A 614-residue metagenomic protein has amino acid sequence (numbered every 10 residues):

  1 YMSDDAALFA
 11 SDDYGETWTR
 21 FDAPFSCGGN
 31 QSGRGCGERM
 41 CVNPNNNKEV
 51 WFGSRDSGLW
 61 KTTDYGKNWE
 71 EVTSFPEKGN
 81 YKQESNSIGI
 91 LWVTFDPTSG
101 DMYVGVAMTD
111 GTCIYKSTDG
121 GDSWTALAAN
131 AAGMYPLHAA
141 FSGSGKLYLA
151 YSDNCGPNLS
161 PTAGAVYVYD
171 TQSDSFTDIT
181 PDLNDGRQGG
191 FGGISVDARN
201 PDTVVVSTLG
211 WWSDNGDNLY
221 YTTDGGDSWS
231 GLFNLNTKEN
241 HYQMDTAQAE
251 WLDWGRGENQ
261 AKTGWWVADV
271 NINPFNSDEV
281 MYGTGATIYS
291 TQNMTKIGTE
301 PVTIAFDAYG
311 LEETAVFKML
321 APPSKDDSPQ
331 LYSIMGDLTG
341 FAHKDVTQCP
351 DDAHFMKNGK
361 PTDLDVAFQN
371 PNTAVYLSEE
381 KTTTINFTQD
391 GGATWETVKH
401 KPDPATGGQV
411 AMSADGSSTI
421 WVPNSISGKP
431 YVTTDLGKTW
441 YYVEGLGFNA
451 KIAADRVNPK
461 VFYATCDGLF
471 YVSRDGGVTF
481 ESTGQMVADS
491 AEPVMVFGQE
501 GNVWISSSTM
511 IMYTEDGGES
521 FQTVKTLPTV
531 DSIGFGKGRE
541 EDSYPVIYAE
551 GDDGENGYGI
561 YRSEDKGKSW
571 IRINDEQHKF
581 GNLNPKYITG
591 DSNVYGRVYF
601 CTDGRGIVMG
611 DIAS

Functional and structural regions predicted by a protein language model:
S11-D12, P44, T62-T63, S117-T118 (+13 more regions): Conserved Ser/Thr-centered positions that define the repeating blades of beta-propeller domains
A23-Q31, S74-Q83, T180-G186, L232-A261 (+2 more regions): Surface-exposed loop and turn segments in beta-propeller and other repeat-based domains that flank or scaffold
R34-R39, S85-W92, P136-L137, Q188-S195 (+4 more regions): Signature of short aromatic-glycine-proline-rich micro-motifs recurring in repeat-based ectodomains
P44-N46, F95-S99, F141-S144, A198-P201 (+8 more regions): Residue-level detector of Asp-centered blade-edge/turn motifs that repeat once per structural unit in beta-propeller
S57-G58, M108-G111, N154-N158, G210-D214 (+8 more regions): Short glycine/acidic-enriched loop and turn motifs that connect beta-strands
G186, Y242, F306-M319, N358-T362 (+3 more regions): Conserved blade-ending motifs and adjacent loop-strand segments that build the rim/top face of beta-propeller domains
W266-E279, G283-A286, G498, N502 (+2 more regions): Loop/turn-rich, solvent-exposed surfaces of beta-rich toroidal or solenoidal domains
G581-S614: Blade-level signature of beta-propeller repeat domains, shared across WD40, Kelch, NHL, RCC1 and BNR/Asp-box propellers
